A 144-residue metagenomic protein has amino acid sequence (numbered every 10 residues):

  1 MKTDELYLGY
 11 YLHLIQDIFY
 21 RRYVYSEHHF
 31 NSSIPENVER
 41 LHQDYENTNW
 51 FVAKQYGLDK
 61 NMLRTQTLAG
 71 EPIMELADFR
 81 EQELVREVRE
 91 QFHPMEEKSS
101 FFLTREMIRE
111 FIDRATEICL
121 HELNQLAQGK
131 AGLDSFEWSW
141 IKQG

Functional and structural regions predicted by a protein language model:
M1-G144: N-terminal leader/auxiliary helical segments
